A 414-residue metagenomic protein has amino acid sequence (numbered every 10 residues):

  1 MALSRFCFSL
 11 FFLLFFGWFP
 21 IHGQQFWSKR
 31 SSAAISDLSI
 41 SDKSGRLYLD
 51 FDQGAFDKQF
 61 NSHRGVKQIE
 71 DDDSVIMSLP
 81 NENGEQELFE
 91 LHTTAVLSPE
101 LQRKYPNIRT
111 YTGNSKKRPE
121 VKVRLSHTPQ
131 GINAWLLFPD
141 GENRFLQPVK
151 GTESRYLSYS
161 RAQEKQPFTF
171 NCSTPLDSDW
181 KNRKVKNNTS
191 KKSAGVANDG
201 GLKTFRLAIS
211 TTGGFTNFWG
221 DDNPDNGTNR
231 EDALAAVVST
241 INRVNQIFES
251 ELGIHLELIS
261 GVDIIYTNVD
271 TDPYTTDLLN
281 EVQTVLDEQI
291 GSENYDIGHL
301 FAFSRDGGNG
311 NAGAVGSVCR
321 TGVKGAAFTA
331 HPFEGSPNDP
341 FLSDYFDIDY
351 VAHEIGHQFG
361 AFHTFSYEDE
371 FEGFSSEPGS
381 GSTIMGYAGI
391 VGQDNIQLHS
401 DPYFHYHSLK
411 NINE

Functional and structural regions predicted by a protein language model:
M1-F26: Bacterial Sec-dependent N-terminal signal peptides
G23-K150, N280-E281: N-terminal prosegments of processed precursors
G23-Y48, E153-C319: Fold-level signature of zinc-dependent metallopeptidase catalytic domains
S115, T128, L137-P139, V149 (+7 more regions): Active-site-proximal beta-strand/loop segments in catalytic clefts of secreted hydrolases
P129, G200-L202, N294, V323 (+3 more regions): Short, solvent-exposed loop/turn segments at the edges of secondary structure
G227-S239, L342-F346, Y350, Y403-Y406: Soluble non-cytosolic domains of exported or imported proteins
I259-E281, R305, R320-P402: The catalytic-center signature of Zn2+-dependent metalloproteases
G389, D401-E414: A recurrent domain-boundary module in secreted/ectodomain proteins
